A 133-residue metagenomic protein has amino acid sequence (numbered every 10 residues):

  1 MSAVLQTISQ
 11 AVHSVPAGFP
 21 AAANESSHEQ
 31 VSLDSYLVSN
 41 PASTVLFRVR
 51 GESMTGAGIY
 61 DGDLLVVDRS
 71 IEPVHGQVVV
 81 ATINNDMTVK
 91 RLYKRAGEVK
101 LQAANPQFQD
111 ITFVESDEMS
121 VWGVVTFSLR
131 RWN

Functional and structural regions predicted by a protein language model:
M1-T55, D86-M87, K94, E98 (+3 more regions): Short, positionally conserved secondary-structure boundary motifs
A42-T44, V74-V79: Short, hydrophobic/aromatic-rich segments at coil-to-beta transitions
G62-D63, Q77: Structural motif
A81-T82, D110-S116: Short aromatic-glycine motifs in intrinsically disordered, low-complexity regions
T88-T112: PDZ-domain C-terminal substructure recognizer with occasional recognition of PDZ-binding tails
